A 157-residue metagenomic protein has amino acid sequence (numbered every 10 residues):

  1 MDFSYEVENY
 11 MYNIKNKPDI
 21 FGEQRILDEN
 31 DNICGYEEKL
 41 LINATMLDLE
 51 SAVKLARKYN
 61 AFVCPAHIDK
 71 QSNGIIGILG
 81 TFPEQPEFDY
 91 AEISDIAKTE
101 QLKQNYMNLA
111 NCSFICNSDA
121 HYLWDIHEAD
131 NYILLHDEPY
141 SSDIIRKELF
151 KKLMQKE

Functional and structural regions predicted by a protein language model:
M1-D89, A97, M107, I145: Extended substrate/RNA-proximal surfaces in nucleic-acid metabolism proteins
I68, D95, S118-A120: Active-site metal-binding loops of divalent metal-dependent hydrolases
N73-G80, W124-D137: Histidine/acidic-residue-rich catalytic or RNA/ligand-binding cores of hydrolases and nuclease-related proteins
P83-Y90, L109-F114, N131-L134: Glycine-enriched alpha-helix->loop->beta-strand junction motifs that scaffold or abut catalytic
I96-L102, I126: Acidic/histidine-rich catalytic cores of soluble enzymes
L102-L109: Short, aromatic/basic amphipathic alpha-helical patches
C112-E128: Short acidic/histidine-rich active-site segments
D137-E157: Mid-to-C-terminal alpha-helical segments outside catalytic/metal-binding sites
